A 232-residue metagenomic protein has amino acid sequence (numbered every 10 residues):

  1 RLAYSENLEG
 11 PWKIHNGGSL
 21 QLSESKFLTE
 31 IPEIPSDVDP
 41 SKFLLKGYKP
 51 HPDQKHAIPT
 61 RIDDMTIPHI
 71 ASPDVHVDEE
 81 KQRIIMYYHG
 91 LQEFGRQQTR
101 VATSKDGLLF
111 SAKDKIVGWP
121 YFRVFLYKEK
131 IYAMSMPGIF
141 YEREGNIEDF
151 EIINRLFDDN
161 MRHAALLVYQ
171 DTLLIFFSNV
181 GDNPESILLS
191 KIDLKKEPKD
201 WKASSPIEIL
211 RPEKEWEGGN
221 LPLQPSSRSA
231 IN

Functional and structural regions predicted by a protein language model:
R1-N232: Carbohydrate-active catalytic/glycan-binding domains of CAZyme proteins, especially the secreted or lumenal ectodomains
